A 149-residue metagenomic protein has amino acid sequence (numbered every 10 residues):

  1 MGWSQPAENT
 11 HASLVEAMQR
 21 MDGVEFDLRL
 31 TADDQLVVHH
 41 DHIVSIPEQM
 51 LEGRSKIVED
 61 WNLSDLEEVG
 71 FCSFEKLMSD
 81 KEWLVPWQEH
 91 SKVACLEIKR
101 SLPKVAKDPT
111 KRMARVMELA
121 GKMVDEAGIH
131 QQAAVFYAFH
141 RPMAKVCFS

Functional and structural regions predicted by a protein language model:
M1-S149: Phosphate-group recognition and catalysis centered on beta-loop-alpha active-site segments
